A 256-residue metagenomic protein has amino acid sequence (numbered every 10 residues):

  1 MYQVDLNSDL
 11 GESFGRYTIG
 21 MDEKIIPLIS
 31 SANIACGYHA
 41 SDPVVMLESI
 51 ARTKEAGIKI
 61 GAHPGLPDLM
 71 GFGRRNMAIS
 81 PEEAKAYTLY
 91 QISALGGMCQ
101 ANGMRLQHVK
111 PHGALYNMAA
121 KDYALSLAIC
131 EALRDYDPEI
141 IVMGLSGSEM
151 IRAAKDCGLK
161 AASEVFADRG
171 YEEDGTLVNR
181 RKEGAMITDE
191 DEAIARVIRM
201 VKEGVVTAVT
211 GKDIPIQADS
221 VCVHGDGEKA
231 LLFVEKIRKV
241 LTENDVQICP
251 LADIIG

Functional and structural regions predicted by a protein language model:
D9, H63, V109, V223: Conserved, mostly hydrophobic/aromatic
G15-M21, A40-R52, A120-L127, S146-K155: Active-site-adjacent beta->alpha loops and helix N-cap segments on the catalytic face of soluble alpha/beta enzymes
T18, D22, A32-H39, M70-K85 (+3 more regions): Glycine-rich tight-turn/loop motif centered on a GG-T
E23-P27, E48-G61, Q100-N102: Acidic (Asp/Glu)-rich catalytic clusters
D68-H108: Glycine/small-residue-rich loop that forms an oxyanion/phosphate-binding "nest" at active or ligand-binding sites
C99-Q107, G204-P215, D245-I254: Flexible, glycine/charged-enriched surface loops at secondary-structure junctions
I140, L232-G256: C-terminal domain-boundary segment and adjacent tail
G147-V206: Active-site rim beta-loop-alpha module in soluble metabolic enzymes
